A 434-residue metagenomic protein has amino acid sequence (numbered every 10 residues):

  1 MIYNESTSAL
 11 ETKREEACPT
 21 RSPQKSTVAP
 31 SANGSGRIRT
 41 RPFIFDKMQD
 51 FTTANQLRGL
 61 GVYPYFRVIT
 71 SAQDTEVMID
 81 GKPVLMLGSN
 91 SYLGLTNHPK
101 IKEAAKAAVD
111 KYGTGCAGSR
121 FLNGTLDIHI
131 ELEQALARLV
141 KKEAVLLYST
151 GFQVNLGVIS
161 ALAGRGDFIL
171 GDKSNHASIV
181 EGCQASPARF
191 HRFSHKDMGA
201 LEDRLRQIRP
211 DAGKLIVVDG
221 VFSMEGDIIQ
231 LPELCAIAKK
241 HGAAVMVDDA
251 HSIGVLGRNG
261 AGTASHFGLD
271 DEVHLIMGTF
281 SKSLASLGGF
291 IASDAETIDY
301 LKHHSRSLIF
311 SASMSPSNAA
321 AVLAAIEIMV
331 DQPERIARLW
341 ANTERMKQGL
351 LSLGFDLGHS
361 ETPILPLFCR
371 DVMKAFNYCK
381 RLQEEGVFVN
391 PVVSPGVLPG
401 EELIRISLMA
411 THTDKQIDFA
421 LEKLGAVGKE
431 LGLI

Functional and structural regions predicted by a protein language model:
M1-N33, P99, E103-A107, K111 (+3 more regions): PLP-dependent enzyme catalytic core of the Aspartate aminotransferase-like
I2-K13, C18-P30, G34-S35, F45-T114 (+1 more regions): N-terminal "arm"/small-domain region of PLP-dependent enzymes with the aminotransferase-like
E103, A107-G151: Conserved N-terminal alpha-helix of the aminotransferase class I/II PLP-enzyme fold
V158-A177: Conserved PLP-anchoring active-site segment centered on the Schiff-base-forming lysine
H191, H195-V247: Active-site phosphate-binding strand-loop segment of PLP-dependent enzymes
H241-A244, H251, L256-E361, K374: Active-site C-terminal subdomain of aminotransferase-like
A337-M346, L351-G386, G396, G400-E401 (+1 more regions): Conserved PLP-binding catalytic core of the aspartate aminotransferase-like
